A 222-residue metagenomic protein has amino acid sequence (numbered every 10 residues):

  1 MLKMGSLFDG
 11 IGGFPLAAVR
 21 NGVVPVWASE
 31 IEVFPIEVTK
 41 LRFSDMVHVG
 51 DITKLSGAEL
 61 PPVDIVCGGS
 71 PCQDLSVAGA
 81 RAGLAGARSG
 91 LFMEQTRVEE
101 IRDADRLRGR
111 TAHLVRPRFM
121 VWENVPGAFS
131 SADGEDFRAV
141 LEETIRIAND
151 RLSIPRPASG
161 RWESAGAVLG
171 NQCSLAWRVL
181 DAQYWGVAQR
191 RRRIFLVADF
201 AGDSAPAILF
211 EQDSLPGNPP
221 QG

Functional and structural regions predicted by a protein language model:
M1-M4: Extreme N-terminal starter segment of soluble prokaryotic enzymes
S6-G12: Class I SAM-dependent methyltransferase "Motif I" SAM/SAH-binding loop
P25-V26: Short beta-strand element of Class I
E32-V33: Conserved SAM/SAH-binding beta-strand->alpha-helix loop
T39-K40: Conserved SAM-binding loop
D45-D51: Conserved SAM-binding strand-loop segment of SAM-dependent methyltransferases
L55-V63, L75-G222: Class I S-adenosyl-L-methionine
V63-G69: Short SAM/SAH-binding signature in class I
